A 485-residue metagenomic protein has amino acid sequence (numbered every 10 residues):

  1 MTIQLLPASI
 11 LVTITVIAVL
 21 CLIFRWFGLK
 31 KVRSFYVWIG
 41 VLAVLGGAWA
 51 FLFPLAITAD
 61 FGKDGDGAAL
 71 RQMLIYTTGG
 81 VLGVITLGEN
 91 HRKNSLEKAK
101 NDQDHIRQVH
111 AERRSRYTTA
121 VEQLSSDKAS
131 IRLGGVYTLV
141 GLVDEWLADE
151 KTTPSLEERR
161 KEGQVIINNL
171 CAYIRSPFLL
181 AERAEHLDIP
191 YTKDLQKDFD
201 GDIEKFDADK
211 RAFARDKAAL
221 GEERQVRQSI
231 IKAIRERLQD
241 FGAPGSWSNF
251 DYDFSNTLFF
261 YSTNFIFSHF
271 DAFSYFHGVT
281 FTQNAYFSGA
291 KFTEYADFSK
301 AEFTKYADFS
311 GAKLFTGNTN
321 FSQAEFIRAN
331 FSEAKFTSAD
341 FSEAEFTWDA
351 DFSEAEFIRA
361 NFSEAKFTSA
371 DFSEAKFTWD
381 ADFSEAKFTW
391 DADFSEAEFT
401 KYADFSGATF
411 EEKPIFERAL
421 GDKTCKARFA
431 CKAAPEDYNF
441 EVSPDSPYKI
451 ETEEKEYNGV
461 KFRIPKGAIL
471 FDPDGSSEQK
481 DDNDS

Functional and structural regions predicted by a protein language model:
M1-R25: Membrane-anchoring/interfacial helices and their immediately flanking loops in integral membrane proteins
V16-I17, L55-T58, F213-D216: Extended N-terminal export/anchoring regions of large proteins
F24-F35: Membrane-helix interface "capping/anchor" motifs
R33-A111, S115, E122: Membrane-embedded hydrophobic alpha-helical segments
D104-I106, A111, S115-E122, D127-L133 (+4 more regions): N-terminal leader/targeting and pre-domain segments
